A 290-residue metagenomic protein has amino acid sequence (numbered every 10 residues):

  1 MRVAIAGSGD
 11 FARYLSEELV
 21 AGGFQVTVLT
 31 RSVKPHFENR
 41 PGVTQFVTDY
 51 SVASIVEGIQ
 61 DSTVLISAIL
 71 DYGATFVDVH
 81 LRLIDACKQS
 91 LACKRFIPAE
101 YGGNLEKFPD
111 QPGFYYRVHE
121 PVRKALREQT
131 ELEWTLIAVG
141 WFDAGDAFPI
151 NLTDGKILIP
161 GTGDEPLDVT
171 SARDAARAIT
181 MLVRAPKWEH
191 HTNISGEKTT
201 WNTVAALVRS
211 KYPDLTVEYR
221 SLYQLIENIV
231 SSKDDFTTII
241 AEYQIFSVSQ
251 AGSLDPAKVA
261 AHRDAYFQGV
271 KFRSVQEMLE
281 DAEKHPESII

Functional and structural regions predicted by a protein language model:
M1-R2, I290: Universal eukaryotic N-terminal targeting presequences
R2-R40, V47, V52-A53, D78 (+2 more regions): Oxidoreductase cofactor-interface core, primarily capturing Rossmann-like NAD(P)-dependent enzymes
P41, Q60, L91, T130-L132 (+1 more regions): Structured loop/turn residues at beta-strand edges in well-structured enzyme cores
A53-D61: Short amphipathic alpha-helix with an adjacent loop that forms part of the alpha/beta core around
V56, I84, A172-T180, F272-E280: Short, amphipathic alpha-helical "lid/cap" segments that border enzyme active or binding sites
Q60-I97, F114-A125: NAD(P)-cofactor binding segment of oxidoreductase domains
I69, E100, W141: Residues that line or immediately flank small-molecule/substrate-binding pockets and catalytic motifs
L222-I290: A hydrophobic C-terminal alpha-helical subdomain
